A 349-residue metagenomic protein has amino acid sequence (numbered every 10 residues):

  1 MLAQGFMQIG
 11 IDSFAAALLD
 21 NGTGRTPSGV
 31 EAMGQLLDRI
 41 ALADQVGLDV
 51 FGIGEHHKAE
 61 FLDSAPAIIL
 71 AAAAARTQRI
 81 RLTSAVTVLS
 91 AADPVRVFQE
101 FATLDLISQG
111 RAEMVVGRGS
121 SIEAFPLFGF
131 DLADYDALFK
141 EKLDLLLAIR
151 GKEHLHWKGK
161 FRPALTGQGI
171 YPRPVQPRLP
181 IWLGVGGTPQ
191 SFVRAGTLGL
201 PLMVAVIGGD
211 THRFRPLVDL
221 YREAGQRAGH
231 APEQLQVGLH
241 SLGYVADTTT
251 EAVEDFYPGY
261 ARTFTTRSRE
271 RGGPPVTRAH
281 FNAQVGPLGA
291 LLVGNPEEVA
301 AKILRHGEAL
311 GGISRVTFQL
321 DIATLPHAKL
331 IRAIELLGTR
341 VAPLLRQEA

Functional and structural regions predicted by a protein language model:
M1-R81, L179: N-terminal beta1-alpha1-beta2 module of alpha/beta enzyme domains
L2-G5, I11-S13, D136-I170, T211-S314 (+1 more regions): An alpha-helical appendage that flanks or caps ligand/catalytic pockets
L2-M7, N21-G22, S90-L200, H212-R215 (+2 more regions): Internal, glycine-rich beta/alpha segment that forms the wall or movable "lid" of small-molecule/cofactor binding
G5-I9, L48-V50, T77-L82, I107-E113 (+6 more regions): Short, well-ordered coil/turn segments that N-cap beta-strands
I9, A43, G47, E55 (+10 more regions): Conserved, mostly hydrophobic/aromatic
E31-A32, S90-T103, V293-A301: Glycine-rich anion/phosphate-binding loops
D44-Q45, L70-Q78, F101, D105-R111 (+4 more regions): Acidic (Asp/Glu)-rich catalytic clusters
V50-A73, V88, S120, I207-G209 (+1 more regions): Glycine-rich, proline-tolerant flexible connector loops at the mouths of alpha/beta enzymes
